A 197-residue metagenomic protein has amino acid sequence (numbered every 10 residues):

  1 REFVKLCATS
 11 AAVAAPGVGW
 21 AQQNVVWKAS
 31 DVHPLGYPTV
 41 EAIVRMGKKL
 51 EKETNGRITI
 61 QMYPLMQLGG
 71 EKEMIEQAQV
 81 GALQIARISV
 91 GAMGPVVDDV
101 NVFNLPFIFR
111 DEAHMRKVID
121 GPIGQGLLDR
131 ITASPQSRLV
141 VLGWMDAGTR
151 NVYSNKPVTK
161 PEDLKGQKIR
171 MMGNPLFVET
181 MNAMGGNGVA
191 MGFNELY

Functional and structural regions predicted by a protein language model:
E2-Q22: N-terminal export signals
A15-S30, E51-T59, P135, P157-K168: Immediate post-signal peptide segment of exported/extracytoplasmic ligand-binding proteins
K28-R45, L65-G70: Extracytoplasmic "Venus flytrap"
G36-Q61, P122, P175-N182: Short, polar/charged alpha-helical segment
K48, Q79, Q84, S89-G188: Contiguous mixed-secondary-structure segments that line small-molecule binding/active-site clefts of soluble domains
K49-L83: Gly/lys/ser-thr-rich phosphate-binding loops in alpha/beta enzymes that coordinate phosphoanhydride or phosphate groups
Y63-E76, V158, G173-L176, G188-Y197: Short helix-initiation/N-cap motifs at beta->coil->alpha
